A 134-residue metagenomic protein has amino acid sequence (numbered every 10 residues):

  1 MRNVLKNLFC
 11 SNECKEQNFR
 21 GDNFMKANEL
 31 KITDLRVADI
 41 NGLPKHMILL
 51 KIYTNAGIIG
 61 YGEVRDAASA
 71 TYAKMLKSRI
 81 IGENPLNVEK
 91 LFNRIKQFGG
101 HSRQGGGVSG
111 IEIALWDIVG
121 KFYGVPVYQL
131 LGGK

Functional and structural regions predicted by a protein language model:
M1-K6: N-terminal export leaders
K15-E16, M25, E29, V64 (+1 more regions): Secreted/periplasmic carbohydrate-active enzymes, especially glycoside hydrolases
Q17-F19, I81: Compositionally biased, intrinsically disordered low-complexity segments enriched in polar/proline residues
D22-Y61, M75: Structured beta-strand/loop patches that form or line metal/cofactor-binding pockets in enzymes
A38, Q129-L131: A generic local secondary-structure boundary/capping motif
N55-P126, G133: Metal- or metallocofactor-binding catalytic centers and their adjacent structured scaffolds across diverse enzyme
